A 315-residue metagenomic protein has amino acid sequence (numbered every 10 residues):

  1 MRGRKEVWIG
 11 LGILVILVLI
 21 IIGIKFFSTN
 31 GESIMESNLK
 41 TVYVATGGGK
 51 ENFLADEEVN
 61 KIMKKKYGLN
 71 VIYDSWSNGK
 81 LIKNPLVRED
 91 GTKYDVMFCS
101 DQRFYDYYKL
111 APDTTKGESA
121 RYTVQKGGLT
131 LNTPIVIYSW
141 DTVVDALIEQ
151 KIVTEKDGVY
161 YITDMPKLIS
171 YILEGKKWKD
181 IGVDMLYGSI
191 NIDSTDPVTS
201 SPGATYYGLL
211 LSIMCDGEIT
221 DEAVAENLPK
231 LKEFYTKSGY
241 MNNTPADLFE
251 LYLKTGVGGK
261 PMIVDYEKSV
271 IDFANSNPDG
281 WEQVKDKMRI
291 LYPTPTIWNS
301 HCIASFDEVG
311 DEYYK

Functional and structural regions predicted by a protein language model:
M1-I16, I24-F27: N-terminal Sec-pathway targeting helices
I24-G117, R121-V124, Y266-E267, I271: Early extracytoplasmic/lumenal segment of secretory-pathway proteins
Y43-T46, I72-S75, D95-C99, V136-S139 (+4 more regions): Structural recognition of the beta-strand scaffold that forms the well-ordered cores of secreted hydrolase catalytic
G49-A55, V198-D216: Bilobed "Venus flytrap"/periplasmic-binding protein-like clamshell domains and structurally analogous long
K116-V198: A conserved helix-loop-strand patch within extracytoplasmic ligand-binding domains of the periplasmic binding
G128-I137, L228-S238, N242-N243, E282-V309: Periplasmic-binding protein-like
V143-I148, T199, C215-T220, V309-Y314: Short helix-loop capping/hinge motifs at secondary-structure junctions, enriched in acidic/polar residues
T205-R289: Ligand-binding pocket segment of bilobal, Venus flytrap-like solute-binding proteins
